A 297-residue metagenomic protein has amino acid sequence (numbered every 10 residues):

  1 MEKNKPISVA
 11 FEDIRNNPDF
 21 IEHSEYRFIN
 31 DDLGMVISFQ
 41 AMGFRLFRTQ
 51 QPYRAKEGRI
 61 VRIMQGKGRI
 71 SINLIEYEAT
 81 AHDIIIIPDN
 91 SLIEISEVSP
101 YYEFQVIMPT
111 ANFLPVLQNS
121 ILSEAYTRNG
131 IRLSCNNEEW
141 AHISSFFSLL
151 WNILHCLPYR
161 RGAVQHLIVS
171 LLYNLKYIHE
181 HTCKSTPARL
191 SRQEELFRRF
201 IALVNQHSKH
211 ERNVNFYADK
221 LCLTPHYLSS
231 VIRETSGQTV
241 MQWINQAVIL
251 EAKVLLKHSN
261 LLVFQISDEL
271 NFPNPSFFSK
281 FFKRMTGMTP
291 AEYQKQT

Functional and structural regions predicted by a protein language model:
M1-K67, Y77: Generic protein-terminus/edge-of-domain signal
E2-I7, F20-I29, S96-N152, H181: A hydrophobic/aromatic-rich effector-binding and dimerization subdomain of bacterial HTH-type transcriptional regulators
R69-S71, I87, I93-V98: Short beta-strand His + acidic residue motifs that chelate non-heme Fe in jelly-roll/DSBH and cupin folds
L74-P88: Short acidic-glycine-tyrosine-enriched beta hairpin
H82, L228, F277-F278, F282: Short hydrophobic/aromatic patch on the recognition helix
S134, L157-G162, L175-A202, Q206-L221 (+1 more regions): Short, Lys/Arg-enriched, Trp-marked, Pro/Gly-tolerant hinge/linker segments that flank
E234-S276, K295-T297: Terminal helix-turn-helix DNA-binding modules in bacterial transcription factors
K280-T297: …primarily DNA-binding HTH/wHTH and HhH modules…
